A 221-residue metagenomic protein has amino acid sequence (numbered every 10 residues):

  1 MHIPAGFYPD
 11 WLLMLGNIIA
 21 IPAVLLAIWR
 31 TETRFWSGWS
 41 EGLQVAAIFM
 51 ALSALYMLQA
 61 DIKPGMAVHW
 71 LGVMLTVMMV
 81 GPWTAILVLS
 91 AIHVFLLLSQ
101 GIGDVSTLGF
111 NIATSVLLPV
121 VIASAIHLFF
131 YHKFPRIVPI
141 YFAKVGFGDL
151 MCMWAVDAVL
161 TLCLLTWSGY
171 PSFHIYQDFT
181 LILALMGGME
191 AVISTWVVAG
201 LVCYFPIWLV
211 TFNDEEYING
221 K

Functional and structural regions predicted by a protein language model:
M1-G6, K63-M66, W70, Q100-D104 (+2 more regions): Membrane-interface helix termini and inter-helical loops of multi-pass transporters
M1-W11, G16-G42, P171-K221: Alpha-helical transmembrane segments and their cytosolic interface
I18, V45, F49, S53 (+7 more regions): Alpha-helical transmembrane spans of integral membrane proteins, capturing the lipid-embedded, hydrophobic core of TM
P22-A27, L97-L98, V105, N111-D157: Short helix-perturbing small/polar motifs within transmembrane alpha-helices
W36-S53, G72-L75: Loop-to-helix transition at the N-terminal end of transmembrane alpha-helices
G42-M50, I86-S90, G109, A113 (+3 more regions): Hydrophobic alpha-helical transmembrane segments
A54-Q59, A91, F95, S99 (+9 more regions): Alpha-helical membrane-inserting segments
L55, Q59-P119: Alpha-helical membrane segments and adjacent membrane-interface helices in multi-pass membrane proteins
